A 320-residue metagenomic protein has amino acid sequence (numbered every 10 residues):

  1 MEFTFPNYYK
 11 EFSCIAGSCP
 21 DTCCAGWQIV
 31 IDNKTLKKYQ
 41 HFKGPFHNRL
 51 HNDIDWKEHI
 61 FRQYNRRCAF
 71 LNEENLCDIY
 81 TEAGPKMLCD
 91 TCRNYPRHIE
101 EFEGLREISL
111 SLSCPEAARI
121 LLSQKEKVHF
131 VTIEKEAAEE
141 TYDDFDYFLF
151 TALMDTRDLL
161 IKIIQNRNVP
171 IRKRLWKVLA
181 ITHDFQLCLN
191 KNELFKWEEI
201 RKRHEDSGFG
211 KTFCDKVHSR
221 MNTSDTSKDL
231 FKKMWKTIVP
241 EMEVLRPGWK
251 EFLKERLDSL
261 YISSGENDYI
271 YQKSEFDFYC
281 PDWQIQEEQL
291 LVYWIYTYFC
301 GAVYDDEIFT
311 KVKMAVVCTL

Functional and structural regions predicted by a protein language model:
M1-F46: General N-terminal leader/first-domain-start detector
E11-I29, Q63-H98, S111-A118: Local cysteine-cluster metal-coordination motifs and their immediate loop/turn environment, predominantly Fe-S cluster
C14, E82, D146, F150 (+1 more regions): Short, charged/polar micro-motifs that form catalytic or ligand-binding hotspots
A16, P20, L153, R157 (+1 more regions): Short runs of predominantly hydrophobic/aromatic residues within well-ordered alpha helices that form helix-helix
W27, I31-E74: Membrane helical hairpin/interfacial module
A83-H183: Internal, well-ordered alpha/beta segment that forms a basic, Gly-enriched binding/recognition surface
N168-L320: Hydrophobic, aromatic-lined core segments that form the binding pocket/scaffold for planar heteroaromatic ligands
